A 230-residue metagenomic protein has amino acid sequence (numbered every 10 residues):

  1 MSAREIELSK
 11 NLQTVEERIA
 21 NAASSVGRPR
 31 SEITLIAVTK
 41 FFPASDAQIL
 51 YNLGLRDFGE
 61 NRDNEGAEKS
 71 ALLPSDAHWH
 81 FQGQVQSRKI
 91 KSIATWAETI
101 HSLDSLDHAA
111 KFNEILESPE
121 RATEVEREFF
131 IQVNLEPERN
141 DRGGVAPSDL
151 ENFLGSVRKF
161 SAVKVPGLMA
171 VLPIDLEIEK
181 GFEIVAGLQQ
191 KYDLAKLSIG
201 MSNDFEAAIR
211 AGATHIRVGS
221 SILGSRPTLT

Functional and structural regions predicted by a protein language model:
M1-A195, M201-N203, I209-A211: Conserved alpha/beta-domain cores
G59, I216-R217: Paired acidic/hydrophobic, glycine-rich loop segments that form the ligand-binding mouth/hinge of periplasmic-binding
E206-R210, I222-T230: Expand to "…catalyze enediolate/carbanion chemistry for C-C bond making/breaking, isomerization, decarboxylation
T214-H215, S221: Divalent-metal-activated hydrolytic enzyme cores
